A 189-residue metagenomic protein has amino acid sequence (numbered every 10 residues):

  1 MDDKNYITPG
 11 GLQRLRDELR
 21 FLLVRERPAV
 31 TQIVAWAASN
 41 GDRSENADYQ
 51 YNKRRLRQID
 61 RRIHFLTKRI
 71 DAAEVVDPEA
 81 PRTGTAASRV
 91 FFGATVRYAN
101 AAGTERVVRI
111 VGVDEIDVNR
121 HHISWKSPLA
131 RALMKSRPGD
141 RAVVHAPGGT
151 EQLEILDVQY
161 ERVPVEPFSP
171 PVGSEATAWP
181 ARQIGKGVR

Functional and structural regions predicted by a protein language model:
M1-T83: N-terminal intrinsically disordered, low-complexity, charge/repeat-rich segments that act as generic
D3, P9, D17-E18, L23-R25 (+6 more regions): Mixed-charge, polar/low-complexity N-terminal
V76-V165, W179, R189: Non-DNA-binding regulatory cores of transcription-related proteins, predominantly C-terminal effector-binding
P171-R189: Glycine- and charge-enriched low-complexity intrinsically disordered segments
